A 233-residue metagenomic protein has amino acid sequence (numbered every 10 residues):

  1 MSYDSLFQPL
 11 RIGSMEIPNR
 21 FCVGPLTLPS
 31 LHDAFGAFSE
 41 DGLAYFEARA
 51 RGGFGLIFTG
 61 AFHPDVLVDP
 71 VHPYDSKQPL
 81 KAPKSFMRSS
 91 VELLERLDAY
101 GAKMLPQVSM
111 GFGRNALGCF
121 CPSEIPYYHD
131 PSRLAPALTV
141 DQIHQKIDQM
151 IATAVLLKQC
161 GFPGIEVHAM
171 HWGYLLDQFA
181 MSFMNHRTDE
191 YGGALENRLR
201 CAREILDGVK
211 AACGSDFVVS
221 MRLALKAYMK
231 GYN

Functional and structural regions predicted by a protein language model:
M1-N233: Flavin-dependent oxidoreductase catalytic cores
